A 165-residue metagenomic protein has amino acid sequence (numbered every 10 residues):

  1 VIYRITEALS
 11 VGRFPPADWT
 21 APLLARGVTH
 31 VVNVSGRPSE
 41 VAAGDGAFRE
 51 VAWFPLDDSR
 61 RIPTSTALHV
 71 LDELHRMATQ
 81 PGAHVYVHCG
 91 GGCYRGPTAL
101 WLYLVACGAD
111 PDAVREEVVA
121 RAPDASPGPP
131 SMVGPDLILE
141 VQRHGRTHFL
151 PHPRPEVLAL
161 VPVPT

Functional and structural regions predicted by a protein language model:
I2-H84, V105-L137: Cysteine-based protein phosphatase catalytic domain of the PTP/DSP
G82-W101, V105: A phosphate-binding catalytic loop at a beta-strand-loop-alpha-helix junction that coordinates phosphoryl groups
S126-T165: Charged C-terminal helix
